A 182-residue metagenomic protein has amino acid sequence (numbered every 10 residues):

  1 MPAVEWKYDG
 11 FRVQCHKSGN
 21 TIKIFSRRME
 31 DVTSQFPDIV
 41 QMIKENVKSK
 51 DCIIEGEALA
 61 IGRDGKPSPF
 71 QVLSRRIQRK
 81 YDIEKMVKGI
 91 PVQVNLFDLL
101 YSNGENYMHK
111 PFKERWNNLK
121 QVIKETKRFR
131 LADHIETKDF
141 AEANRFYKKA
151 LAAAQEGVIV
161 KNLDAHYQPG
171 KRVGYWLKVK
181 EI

Functional and structural regions predicted by a protein language model:
M1-I182: Catalytic cores of nucleic-acid ligases and guanylyltransferases
